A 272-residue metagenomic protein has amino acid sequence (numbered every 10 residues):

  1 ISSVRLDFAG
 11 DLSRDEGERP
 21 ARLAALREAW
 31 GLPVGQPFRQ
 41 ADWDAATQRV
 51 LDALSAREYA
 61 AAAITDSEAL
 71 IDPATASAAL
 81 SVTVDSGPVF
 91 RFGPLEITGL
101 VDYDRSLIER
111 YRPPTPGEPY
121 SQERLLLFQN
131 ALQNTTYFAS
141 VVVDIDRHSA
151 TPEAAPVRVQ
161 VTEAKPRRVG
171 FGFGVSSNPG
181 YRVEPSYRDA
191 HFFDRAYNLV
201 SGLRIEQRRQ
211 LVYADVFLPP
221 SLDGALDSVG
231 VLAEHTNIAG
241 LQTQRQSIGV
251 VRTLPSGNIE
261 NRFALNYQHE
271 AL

Functional and structural regions predicted by a protein language model:
I1-V157, A164-P166, G180-R182: Interaction-mediating elements
S13-A25, E118-L272: Gram-negative/organellar outer-membrane beta-barrel architecture
